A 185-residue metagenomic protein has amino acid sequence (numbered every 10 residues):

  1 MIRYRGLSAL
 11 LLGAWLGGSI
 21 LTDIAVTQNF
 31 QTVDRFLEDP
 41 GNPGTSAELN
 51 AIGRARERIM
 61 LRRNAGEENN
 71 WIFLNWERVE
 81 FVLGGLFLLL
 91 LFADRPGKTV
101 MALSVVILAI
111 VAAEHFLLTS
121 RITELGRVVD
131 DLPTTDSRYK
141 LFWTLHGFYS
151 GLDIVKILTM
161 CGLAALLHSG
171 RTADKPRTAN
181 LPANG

Functional and structural regions predicted by a protein language model:
I2-V82, D130-Y139: Interfacial loop at the N-terminal end of multi-pass membrane proteins
R3-L16, L90-V111: Interfacial segments of alpha-helical transmembrane regions
A14, V79, L103, F148-V155: Physicochemical signature of membrane-embedded alpha-helices that form the seven-helix bundle of GPCRs, emphasizing
G18-N29, I110-R127: C-terminal TM-helix exit segments that contain a strictly Trp-centered aromatic cap at the helix terminus
I72, S137-I157: Individual transmembrane alpha-helices with interfacial aromatic-anchor signatures
G85, V155-A165: Hydrophobic cores of alpha-helical transmembrane segments in multi-pass inner/ER membrane proteins, independent
L89-P96, L166-T172: Structural signal for the C-terminal ends of transmembrane alpha-helices and the immediately following loop
T172-G185: Short, charged juxtamembrane terminal tails flanking transmembrane helices
